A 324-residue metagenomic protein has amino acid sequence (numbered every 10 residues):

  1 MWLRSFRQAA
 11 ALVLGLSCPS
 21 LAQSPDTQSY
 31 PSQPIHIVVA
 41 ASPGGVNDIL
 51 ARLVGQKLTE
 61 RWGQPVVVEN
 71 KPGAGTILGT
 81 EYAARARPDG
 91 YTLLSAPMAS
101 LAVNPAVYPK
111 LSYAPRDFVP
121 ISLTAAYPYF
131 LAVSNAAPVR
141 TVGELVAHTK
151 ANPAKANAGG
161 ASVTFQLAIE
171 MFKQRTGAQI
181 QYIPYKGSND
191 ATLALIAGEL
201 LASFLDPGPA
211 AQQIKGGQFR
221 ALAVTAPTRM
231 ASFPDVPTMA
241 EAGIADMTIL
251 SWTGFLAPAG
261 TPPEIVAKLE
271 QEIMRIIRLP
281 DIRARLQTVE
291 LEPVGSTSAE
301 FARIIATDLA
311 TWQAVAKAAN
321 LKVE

Functional and structural regions predicted by a protein language model:
M1-S32, E324: Short, low-complexity disordered leader/linker segments with a strong preference for bacterial N-terminal type II
A22-D117, P153-K155, F165, G177-L201 (+3 more regions): N-terminal (or domain-start) structured segment
Y30-P34, R175, K215, E241 (+1 more regions): An extracytoplasmic/periplasmic, membrane-proximal ligand-sensing/linker region
V46, L50, V54, G79 (+12 more regions): Stable alpha-helical elements in mature extracytoplasmic
R85-Y91, M98, A106-D190, M239 (+1 more regions): Hinge/capping helix and adjacent helix->loop/strand transition within the periplasmic-binding protein
G90-A96, N157-G159, L201-L205, A221-A223 (+1 more regions): Paired acidic/hydrophobic, glycine-rich loop segments that form the ligand-binding mouth/hinge of periplasmic-binding
Y113-L123, G159, Q179-P184, L201-A202 (+2 more regions): Short beta-strand->loop
